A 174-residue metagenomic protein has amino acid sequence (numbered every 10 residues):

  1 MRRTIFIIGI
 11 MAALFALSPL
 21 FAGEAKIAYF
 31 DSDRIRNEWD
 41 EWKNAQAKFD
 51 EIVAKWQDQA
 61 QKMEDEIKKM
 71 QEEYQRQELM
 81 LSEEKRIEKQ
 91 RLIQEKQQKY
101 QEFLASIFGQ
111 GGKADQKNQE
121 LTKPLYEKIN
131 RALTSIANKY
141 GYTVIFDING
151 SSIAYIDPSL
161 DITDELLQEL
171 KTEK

Functional and structural regions predicted by a protein language model:
M1-I5: Positively charged n-region of N-terminal signal peptides that target proteins for export
F6-I7, Q90: General helical structural elements
I8-P19: Bacterial N-terminal signal peptides
A22-K174: Amphipathic, charged alpha-helical segments and their helix-to-coil junctions in extracytoplasmic/peripheral assemblies
